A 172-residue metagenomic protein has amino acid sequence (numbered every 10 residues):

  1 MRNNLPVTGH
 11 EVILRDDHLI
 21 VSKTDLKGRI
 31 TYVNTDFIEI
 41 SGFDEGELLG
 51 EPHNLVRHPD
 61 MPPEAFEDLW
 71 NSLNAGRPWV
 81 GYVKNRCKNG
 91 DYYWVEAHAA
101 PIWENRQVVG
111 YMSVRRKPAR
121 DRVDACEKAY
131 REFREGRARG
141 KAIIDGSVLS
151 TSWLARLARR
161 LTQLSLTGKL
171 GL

Functional and structural regions predicted by a protein language model:
M1-D25, R116-R160: PAS-family sensory modules
V21, I30-T31: Conserved hydrophobic beta-strand signature of PAS-family and PAS-like sensory domains
F37-L48: PAS/PAS-like sensory domain cap-loop motif
L49-D60: PAS-family sensory/regulatory domains
E64-R77, V83-A99, V109: Per-ARNT-Sim (PAS) sensory domains and their PAS-associated C-terminal
H98-Y111, R116-C126: Short loop/turn elements at sensory-signaling interfaces that couple input to output
L161-L172: Hydrophobic membrane-targeting segments
